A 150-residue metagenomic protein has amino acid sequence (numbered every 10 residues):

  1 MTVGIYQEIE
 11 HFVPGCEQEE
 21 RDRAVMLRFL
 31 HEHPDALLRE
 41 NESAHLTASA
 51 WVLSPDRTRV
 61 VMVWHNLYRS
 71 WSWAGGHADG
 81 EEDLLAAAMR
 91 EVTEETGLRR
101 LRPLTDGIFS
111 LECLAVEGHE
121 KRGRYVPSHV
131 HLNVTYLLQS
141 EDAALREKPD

Functional and structural regions predicted by a protein language model:
M1-E17, R21: N-terminal domain-onset segments
M1-V3, D35-H45, A86, R122-L132: Short charge-dense sequence patches
E10-V13, T47-T58, L132-A144: Phosphate-binding glycine-rich loops and adjacent basic patches that engage nucleotide phosphates, nucleic-acid
P14-S49: Acidic, metal-coordinating catalytic segment for phosphate/diphosphate chemistry, firing primarily on the Nudix
H33, E42, L67-R69, A74 (+2 more regions): Glycine-rich, flexible loop/turn motifs
L37-W73: N-terminal strand-loop-strand
D79-D150: Unchanged
